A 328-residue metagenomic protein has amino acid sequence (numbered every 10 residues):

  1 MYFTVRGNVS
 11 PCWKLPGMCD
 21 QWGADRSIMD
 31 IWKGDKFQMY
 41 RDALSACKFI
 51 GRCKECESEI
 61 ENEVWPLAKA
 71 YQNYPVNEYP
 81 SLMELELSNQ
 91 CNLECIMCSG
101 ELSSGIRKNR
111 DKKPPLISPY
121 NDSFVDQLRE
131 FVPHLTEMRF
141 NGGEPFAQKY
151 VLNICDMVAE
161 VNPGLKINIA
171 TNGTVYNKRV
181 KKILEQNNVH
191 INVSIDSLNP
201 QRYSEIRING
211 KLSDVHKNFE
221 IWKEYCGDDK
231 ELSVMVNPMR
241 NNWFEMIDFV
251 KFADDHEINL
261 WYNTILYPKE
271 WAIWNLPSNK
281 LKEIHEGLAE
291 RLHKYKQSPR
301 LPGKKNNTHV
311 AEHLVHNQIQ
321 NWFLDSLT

Functional and structural regions predicted by a protein language model:
M1-P115, F131-P133, I284, S298-T328: N-terminal pre-core extensions flanking Radical SAM catalytic domains
R6, K166-N168, V189-N192, S213-W322 (+1 more regions): Conserved C-terminal portion of the radical SAM core fold that forms the substrate/S-adenosylmethionine-binding
C47, G51-C53, R139, I154 (+2 more regions): Metal-dependent nucleotidyl/phosphoryl-transfer cores and adjacent nucleic-acid-binding surfaces
P80-Q90, E101-Y120, P133-Q148, V161-Y176 (+3 more regions): Core AdoMet radical
P119-Q127: Glycine- and small hydrophobic-enriched segments that form the cores of compact globular domains
F124-V125, V151-D156, V215-E224: Short, well-ordered amphipathic alpha-helices
D126-F131, C155-E160, I183-L184: Leucine-rich repeat
Y150-D156, K178-L184, M246: Distinct, well-ordered alpha-helical segments
